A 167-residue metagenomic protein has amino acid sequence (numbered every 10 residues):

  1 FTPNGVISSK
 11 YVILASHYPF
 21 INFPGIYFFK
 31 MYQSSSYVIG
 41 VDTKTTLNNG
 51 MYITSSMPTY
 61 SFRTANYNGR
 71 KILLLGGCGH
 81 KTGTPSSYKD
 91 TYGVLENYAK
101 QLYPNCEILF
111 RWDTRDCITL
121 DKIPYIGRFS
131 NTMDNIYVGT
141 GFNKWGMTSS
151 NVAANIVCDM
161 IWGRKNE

Functional and structural regions predicted by a protein language model:
F1-T2, G141: Short beta-strand segments that buttress and anchor functional surface loops
T2-T64: Flavin-dependent oxidoreductases
S35-Y37, K71, P124, Y137: Short beta-strand micro-motifs in enzyme catalytic cores
T46, G79-T82: A short, flexible beta-alpha/helix-coil linker loop
S56-P58, K81-N97, Q101-E167: C-terminal catalytic lobe of FAD-dependent flavoproteins
R63-Y67, R128-F129: Short beta-strand micro-motifs enriched in acidic
Y67-R70, T132-D134: Short, solvent-exposed loop/turn segments that connect beta-strands within catalytic domains and beta-strand-rich
L73-G76: Active-site-flanking beta-strand signature of metal-NTP-handling nucleotidyl enzymes and homologous cyclase-like
